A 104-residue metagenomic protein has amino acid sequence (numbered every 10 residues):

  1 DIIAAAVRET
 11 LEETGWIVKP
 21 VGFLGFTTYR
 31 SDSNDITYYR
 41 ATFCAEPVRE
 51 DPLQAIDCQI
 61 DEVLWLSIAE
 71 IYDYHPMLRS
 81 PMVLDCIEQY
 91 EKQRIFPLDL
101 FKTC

Functional and structural regions predicted by a protein language model:
D1-K19, Y29-M82, T103-C104: Unchanged
F23-F26: Residue-level recognition of beta-strand microenvironments
L84-C104: Charged phosphate-binding loop/patch that engages nucleotide di/tri-phosphates or the phosphate backbone of nucleic
